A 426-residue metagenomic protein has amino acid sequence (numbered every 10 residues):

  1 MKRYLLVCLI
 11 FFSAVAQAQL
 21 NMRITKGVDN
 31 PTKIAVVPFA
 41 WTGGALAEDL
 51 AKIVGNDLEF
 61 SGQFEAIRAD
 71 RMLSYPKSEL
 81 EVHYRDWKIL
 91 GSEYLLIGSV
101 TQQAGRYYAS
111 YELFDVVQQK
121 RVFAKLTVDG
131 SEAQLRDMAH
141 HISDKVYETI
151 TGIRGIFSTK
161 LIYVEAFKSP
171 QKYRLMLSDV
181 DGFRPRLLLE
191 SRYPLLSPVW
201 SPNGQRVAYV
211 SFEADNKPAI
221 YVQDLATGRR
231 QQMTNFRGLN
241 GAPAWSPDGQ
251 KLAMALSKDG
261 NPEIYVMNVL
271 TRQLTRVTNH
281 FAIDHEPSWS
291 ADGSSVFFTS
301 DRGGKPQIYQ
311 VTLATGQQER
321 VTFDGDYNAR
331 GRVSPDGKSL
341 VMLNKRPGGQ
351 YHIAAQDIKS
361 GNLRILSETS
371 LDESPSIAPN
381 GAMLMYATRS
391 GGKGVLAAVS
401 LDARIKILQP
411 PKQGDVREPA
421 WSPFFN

Functional and structural regions predicted by a protein language model:
Q19-T32, V117-L187: C-terminal/domain-edge helix-coil "capping" segments
L20, S78-K145: Amphipathic beta-strand/beta-sheet edge segments enriched in Tyr/Trp
R23-R85, L96: Short beta-strand->alpha-helix linker/helix-N-cap micro-motif that forms a surface specificity/interaction loop
V117, D179-F183, D224-G228, N268-R272 (+3 more regions): Short loop/turn segments that connect beta-strands within beta-propeller blades
R154, A166-R174, R192-Y193, S211-A219 (+10 more regions): A flexible loop/linker signature enriched in serine peptidases of the S9 family
G155-F157, P202-N203, P247-D248, A291-D292 (+3 more regions): Residue-level detector of Asp-centered blade-edge/turn motifs that repeat once per structural unit in beta-propeller
L161, V207-A208, G249-L252, G293-V296 (+2 more regions): Hydrophobic beta-strand positions that form the internal "hydrophobic ladder" of WD40/Gbeta-like beta-propeller blades
G394-N426: Blade-level signature of beta-propeller repeat domains, shared across WD40, Kelch, NHL, RCC1 and BNR/Asp-box propellers
